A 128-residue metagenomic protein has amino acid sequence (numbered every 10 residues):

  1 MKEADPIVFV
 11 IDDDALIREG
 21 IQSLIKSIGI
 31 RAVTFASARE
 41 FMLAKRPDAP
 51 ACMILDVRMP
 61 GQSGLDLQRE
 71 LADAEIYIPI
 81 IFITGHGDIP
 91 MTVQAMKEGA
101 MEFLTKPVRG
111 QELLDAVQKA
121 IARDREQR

Functional and structural regions predicted by a protein language model:
E3-P6, D14-V33: Two-component/phosphorelay signaling modules centered on CheY-like receiver
F9, D48-I54: Active-site beta3 strand of CheY-like receiver
A36-S37, S63-D66: Acidic catalytic/metal-coordinating carboxylates
D56, T84: Active-site residues of response regulator receiver
M59: Receiver (REC) domain active-site loop signature in two-component systems and cognate sites in sensor histidine kinases
D88-P90, V108-V117: C-terminal output helix
Q118-R128: The C-terminal output helix
